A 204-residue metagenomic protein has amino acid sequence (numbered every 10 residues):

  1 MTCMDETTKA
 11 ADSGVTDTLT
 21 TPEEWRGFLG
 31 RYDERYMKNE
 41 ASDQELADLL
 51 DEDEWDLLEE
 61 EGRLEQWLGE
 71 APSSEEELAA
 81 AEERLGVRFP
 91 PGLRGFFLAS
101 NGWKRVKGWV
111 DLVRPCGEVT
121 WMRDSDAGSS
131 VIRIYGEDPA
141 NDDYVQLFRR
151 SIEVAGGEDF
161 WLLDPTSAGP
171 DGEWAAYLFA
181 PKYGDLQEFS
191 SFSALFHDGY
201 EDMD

Functional and structural regions predicted by a protein language model:
T2-D159: A surface-exposed partner-binding patch
S13, F160-S190: Segments surrounding the PLD/"HKD" phosphodiesterase catalytic module and close analogs
T21, D185-D204: Alpha-helix N-cap recognition
L29, L50, A176, F196-G199: Generic hydrophobic, helix-prone segments enriched in Leu/Val/Ile
W109, C116, S125, T166 (+1 more regions): Surface-exposed loop/turn and secondary-structure junction residues enriched for glycine/proline
